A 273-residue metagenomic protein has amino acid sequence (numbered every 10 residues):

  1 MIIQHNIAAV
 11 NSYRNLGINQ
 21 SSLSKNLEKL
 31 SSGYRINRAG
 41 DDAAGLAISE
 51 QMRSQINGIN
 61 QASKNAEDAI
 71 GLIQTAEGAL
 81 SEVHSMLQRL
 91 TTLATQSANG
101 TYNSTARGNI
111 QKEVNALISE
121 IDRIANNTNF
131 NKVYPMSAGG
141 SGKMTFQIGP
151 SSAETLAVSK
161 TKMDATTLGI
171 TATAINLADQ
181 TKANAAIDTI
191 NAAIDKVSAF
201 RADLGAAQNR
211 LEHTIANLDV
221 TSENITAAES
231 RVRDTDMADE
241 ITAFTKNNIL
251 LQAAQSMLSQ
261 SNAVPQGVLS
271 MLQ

Functional and structural regions predicted by a protein language model:
M1-Q273: Primary detection of the long, small/polar-rich alpha-helical "axial" segments characteristic of bacterial flagellar
